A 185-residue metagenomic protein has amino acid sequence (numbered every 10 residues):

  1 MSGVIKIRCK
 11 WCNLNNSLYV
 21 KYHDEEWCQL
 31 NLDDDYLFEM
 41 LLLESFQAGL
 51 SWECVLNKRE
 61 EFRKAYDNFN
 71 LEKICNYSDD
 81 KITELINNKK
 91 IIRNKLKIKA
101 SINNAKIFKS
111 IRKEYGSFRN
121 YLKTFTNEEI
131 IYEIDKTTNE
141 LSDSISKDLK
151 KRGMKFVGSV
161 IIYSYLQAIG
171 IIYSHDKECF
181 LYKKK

Functional and structural regions predicted by a protein language model:
M1-K185: HhH-family (HhH-GPD) DNA N-glycosylase catalytic core used in base-excision repair
